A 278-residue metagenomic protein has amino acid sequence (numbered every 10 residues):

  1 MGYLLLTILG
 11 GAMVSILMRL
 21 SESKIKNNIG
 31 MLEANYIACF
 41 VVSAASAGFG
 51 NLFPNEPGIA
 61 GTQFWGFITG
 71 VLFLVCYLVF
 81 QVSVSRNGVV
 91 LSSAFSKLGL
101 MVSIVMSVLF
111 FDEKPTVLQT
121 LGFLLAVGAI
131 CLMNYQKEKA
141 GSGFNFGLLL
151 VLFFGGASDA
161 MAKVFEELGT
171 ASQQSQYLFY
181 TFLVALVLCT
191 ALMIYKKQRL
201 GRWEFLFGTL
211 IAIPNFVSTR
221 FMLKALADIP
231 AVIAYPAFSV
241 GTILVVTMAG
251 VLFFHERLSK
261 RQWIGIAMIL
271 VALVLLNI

Functional and structural regions predicted by a protein language model:
M1-I278: Polytopic alpha-helical membrane proteins, predominantly small-molecule transporters/carriers
